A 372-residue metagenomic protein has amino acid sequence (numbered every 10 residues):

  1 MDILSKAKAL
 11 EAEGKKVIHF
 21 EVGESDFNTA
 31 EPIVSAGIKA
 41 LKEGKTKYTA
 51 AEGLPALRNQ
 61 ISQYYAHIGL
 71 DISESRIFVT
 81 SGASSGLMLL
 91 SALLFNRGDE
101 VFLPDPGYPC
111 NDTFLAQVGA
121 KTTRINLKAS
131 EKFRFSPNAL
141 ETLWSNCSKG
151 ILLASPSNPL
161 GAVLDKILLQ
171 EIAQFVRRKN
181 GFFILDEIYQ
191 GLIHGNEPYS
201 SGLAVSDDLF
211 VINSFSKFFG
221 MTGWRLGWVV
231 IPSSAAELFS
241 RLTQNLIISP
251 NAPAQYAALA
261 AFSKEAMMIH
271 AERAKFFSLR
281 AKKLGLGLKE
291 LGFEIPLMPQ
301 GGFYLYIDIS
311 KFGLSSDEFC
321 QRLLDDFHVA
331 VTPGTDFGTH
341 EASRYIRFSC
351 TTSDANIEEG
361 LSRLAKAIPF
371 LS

Functional and structural regions predicted by a protein language model:
M1-G82, L89, A261-K264, F370-S372: N-terminal small-domain helix-loop-helix segment of the aminotransferase-like
L10-E13, V118, R178-K179, L291 (+1 more regions): Helix C-cap/helix->beta junction micro-motif
Q63, E141-T142, S315, R322-V331 (+1 more regions): PLP-dependent enzyme catalytic core of the Aspartate aminotransferase-like
I72-I77, R97-E100, C147, D207-D208: Short acidic capping loops at alpha-helix termini that bridge into adjacent secondary structure
L93-L115: Conserved PLP-anchoring active-site segment centered on the Schiff-base-forming lysine
T123, L127-E197: Active-site phosphate-binding strand-loop segment of PLP-dependent enzymes
V205-K275, K282-G287, A367-P369: Conserved core segment of the aminotransferase class I/II
L259, A274-G285, P296-I309: Conserved glycine-rich beta-strand-loop-beta hairpin in the small C-terminal domain of fold type I
